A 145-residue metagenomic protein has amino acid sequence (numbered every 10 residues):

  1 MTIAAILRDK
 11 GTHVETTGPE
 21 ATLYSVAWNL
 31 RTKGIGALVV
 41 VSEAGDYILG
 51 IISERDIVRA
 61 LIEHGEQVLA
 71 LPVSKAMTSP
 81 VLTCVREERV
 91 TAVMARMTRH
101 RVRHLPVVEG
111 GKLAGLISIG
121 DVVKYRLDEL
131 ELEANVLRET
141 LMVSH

Functional and structural regions predicted by a protein language model:
M1-T12, S53-L82, R89-T98, I119-H145: Tandem CBS (Bateman) regulatory domains
V14-T17, I48, Q67, C84 (+2 more regions): Short N-terminal micro-motifs specific to bacterial/archaeal maturation and metal-cluster initiation sites
T16-I35, V41-S42, T83-R101, V108: The conserved cystathionine-beta-synthase
T22-G34, E63-A76, G111: Short, charge-rich amphipathic segments
L30-K33, L38-D56, M97, L105-G120: A glycine-centered beta-loop-beta connector
